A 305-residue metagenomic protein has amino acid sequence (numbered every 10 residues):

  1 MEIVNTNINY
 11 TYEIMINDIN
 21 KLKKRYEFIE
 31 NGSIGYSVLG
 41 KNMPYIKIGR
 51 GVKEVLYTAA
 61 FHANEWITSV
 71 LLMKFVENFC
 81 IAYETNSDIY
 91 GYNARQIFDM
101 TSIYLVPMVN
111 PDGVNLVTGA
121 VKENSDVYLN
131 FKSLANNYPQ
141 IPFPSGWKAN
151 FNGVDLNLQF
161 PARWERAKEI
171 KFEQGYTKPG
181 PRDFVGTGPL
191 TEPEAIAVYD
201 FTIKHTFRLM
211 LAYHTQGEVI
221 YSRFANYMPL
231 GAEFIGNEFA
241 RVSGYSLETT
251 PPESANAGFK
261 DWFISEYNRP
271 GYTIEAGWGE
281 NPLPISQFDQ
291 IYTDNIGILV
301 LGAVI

Functional and structural regions predicted by a protein language model:
M1-D18, R25, W164-I305: C-terminal accessory segments enriched in acidic
N7-K53: Soluble metallo-hydrolase cores and metallopeptidase-like ectodomains found primarily in the secretory/periplasmic
N31-I34, T85-A94, L247-P252: Surface-exposed patches in mature extracellular/periplasmic domains of secreted proteins
G40-M43, Y90-Y92, S254-D261: Alpha-helical scaffolding within the catalytic cores of extracellular/periplasmic polymer-degrading hydrolases
V52, I67, K74-V76, C80-Y221 (+2 more regions): Active-site/substrate-binding loop(s) of hydrolase catalytic cores
E54-L56, Y272: Conserved beta-strand elements of the Class I
H62: Conserved phosphate/anionic-ligand binding catalytic regions in large, soluble enzymes, centered on
